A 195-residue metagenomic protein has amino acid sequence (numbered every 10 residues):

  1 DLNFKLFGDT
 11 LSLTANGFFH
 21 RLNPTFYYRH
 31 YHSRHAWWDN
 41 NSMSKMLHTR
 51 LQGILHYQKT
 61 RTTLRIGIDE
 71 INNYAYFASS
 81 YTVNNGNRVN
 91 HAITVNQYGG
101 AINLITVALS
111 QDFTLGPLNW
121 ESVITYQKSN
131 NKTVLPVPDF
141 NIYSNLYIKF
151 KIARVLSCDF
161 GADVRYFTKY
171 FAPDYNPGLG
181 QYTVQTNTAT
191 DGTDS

Functional and structural regions predicted by a protein language model:
D1-S195: Exposed, low-structure sequence patches enriched in small/polar residues
